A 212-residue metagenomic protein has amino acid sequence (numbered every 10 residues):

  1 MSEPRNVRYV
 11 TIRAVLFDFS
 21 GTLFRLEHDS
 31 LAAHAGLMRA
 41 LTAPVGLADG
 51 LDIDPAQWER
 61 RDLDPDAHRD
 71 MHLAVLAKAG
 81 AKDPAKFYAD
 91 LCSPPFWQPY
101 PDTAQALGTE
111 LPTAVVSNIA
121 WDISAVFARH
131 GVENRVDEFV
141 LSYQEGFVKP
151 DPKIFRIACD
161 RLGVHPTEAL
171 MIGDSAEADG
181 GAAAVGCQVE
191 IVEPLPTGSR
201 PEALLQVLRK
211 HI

Functional and structural regions predicted by a protein language model:
M1-V15, R25, K82, A104-G108 (+1 more regions): Asp-based, Mg2+/Mn2+-dependent phosphohydrolase catalytic module
E3-D102, G108, W121-S124: N-terminal helical cap/lid subdomain that shapes the substrate entry/recognition surface in HAD-like hydrolases
